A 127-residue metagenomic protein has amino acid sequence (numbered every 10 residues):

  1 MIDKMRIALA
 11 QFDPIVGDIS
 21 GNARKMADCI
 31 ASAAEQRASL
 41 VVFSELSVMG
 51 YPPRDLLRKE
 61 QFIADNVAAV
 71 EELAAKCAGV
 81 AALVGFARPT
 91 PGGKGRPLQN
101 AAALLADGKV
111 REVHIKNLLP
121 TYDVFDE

Functional and structural regions predicted by a protein language model:
M1-E127: Enzyme catalytic cores with a strong preference for nitrogen-chemistry domains
